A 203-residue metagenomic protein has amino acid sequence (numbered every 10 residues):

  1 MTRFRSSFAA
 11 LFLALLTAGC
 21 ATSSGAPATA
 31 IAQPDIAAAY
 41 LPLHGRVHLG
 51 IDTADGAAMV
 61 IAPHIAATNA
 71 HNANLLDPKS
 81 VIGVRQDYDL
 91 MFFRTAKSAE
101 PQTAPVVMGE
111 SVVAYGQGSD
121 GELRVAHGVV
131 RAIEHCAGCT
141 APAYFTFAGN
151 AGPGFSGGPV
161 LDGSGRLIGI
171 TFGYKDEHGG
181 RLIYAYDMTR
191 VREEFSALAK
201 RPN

Functional and structural regions predicted by a protein language model:
M1-A9: Bacterial N-terminal signal peptides that target proteins for export
L16-G19: C-terminal motif of bacterial Sec signal peptides marking the signal peptidase cleavage site
A21-S23: Bacterial signal peptide processing site
P34-T53, M91, T95-S98, R124-P202: Active-site region of chymotrypsin-like
A37-N69, N74-V81, G157: A conserved glycine-rich beta-strand in the N-terminal activation segment of trypsin-fold
N69-H71, Q117-G118, G173: Short, surface-exposed secondary-structure boundary micro-motifs
Y88, P101-R124: Short glycine/Trp-rich loop-beta-loop segment that forms part of the substrate-binding cleft
